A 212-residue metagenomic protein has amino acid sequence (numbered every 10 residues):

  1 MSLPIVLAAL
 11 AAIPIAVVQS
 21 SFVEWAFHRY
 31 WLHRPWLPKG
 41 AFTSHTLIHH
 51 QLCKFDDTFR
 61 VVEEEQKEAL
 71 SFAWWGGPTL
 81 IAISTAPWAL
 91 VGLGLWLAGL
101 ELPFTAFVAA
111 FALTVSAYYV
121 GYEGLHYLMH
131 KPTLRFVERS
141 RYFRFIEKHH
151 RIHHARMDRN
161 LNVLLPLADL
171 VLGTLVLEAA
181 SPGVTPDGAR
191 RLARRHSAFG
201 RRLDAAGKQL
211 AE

Functional and structural regions predicted by a protein language model:
M1-L3, L165, E212: Polar low-complexity intrinsically disordered regions
S2-A12, L102-L113: Hydrophobic alpha-helical transmembrane segments
S20-L102, V108, A112-E123, Y127-L192: Membrane-embedded catalytic scaffold of the fatty acid hydroxylase/desaturase
A189-E212: A membrane-cytosol interface segment of integral membrane proteins
